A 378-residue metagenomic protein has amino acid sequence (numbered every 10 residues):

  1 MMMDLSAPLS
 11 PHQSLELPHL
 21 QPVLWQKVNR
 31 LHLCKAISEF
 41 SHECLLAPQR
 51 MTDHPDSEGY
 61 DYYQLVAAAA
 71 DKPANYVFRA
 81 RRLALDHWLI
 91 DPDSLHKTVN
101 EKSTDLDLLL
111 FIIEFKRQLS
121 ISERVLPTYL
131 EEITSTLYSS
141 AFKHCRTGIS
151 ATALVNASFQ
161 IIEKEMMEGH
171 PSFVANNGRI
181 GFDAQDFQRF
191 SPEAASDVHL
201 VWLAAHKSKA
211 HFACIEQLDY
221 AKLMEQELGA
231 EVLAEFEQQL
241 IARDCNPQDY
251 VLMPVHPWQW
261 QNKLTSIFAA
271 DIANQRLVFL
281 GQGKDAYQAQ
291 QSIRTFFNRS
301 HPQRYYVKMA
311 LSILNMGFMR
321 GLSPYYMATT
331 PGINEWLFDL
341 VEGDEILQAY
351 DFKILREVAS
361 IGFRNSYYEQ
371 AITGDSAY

Functional and structural regions predicted by a protein language model:
M2-Y378: Nucleotide/phosphate-binding site architecture used for ATP/NTP-dependent chemistry
